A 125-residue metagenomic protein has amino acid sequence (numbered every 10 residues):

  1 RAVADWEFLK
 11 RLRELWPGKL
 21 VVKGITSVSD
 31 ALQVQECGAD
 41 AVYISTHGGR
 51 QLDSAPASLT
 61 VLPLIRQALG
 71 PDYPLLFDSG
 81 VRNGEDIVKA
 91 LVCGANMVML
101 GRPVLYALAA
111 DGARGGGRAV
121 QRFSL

Functional and structural regions predicted by a protein language model:
R1-F77, G84-A107, G117, Q121: Alpha/beta enzyme core
A110: Active-site-proximal loop->helix
A113: Active-site-adjacent loop and "lid" segments of alpha/beta metabolic enzymes
S124-L125: Extended, intrinsically disordered, low-complexity segments
